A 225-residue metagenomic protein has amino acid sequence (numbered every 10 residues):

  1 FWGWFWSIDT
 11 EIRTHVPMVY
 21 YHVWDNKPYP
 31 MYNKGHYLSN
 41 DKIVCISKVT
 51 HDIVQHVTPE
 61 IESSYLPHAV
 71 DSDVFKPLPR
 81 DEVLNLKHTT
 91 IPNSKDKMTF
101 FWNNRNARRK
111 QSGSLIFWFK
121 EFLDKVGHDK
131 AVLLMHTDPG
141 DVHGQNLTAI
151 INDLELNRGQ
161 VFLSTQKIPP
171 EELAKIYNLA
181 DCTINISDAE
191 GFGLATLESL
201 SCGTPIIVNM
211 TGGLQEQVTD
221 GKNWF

Functional and structural regions predicted by a protein language model:
R13, Y20, P30-I43: A conserved, positively charged/aromatic
Y37, K175-A180: Short alpha-helical donor nucleotide-sugar binding micro-motif in glycosyltransferases
V49, A69: Carbohydrate-associated surface elements
K76-N93: A short helix/loop element that forms part of the nucleotide-sugar donor recognition site in Leloir-type
P92-K110, I116-F119, L133-L134: Conserved donor-binding/catalytic core segment of Leloir-type glycosyltransferases
G144-K167, E171: Nucleotide-activated donor-binding/catalytic signature segment of Leloir-type glycosyltransferases, i.e., the conserved
D188: Aromatic "clamp/platform" in nucleotide-sugar-dependent glycosyltransferases that forms part of the donor/acceptor
P205-V208, V218, F225: Short hydrophobic beta-strand element within catalytic cores of glycosyltransferases and related nucleotide-activated
